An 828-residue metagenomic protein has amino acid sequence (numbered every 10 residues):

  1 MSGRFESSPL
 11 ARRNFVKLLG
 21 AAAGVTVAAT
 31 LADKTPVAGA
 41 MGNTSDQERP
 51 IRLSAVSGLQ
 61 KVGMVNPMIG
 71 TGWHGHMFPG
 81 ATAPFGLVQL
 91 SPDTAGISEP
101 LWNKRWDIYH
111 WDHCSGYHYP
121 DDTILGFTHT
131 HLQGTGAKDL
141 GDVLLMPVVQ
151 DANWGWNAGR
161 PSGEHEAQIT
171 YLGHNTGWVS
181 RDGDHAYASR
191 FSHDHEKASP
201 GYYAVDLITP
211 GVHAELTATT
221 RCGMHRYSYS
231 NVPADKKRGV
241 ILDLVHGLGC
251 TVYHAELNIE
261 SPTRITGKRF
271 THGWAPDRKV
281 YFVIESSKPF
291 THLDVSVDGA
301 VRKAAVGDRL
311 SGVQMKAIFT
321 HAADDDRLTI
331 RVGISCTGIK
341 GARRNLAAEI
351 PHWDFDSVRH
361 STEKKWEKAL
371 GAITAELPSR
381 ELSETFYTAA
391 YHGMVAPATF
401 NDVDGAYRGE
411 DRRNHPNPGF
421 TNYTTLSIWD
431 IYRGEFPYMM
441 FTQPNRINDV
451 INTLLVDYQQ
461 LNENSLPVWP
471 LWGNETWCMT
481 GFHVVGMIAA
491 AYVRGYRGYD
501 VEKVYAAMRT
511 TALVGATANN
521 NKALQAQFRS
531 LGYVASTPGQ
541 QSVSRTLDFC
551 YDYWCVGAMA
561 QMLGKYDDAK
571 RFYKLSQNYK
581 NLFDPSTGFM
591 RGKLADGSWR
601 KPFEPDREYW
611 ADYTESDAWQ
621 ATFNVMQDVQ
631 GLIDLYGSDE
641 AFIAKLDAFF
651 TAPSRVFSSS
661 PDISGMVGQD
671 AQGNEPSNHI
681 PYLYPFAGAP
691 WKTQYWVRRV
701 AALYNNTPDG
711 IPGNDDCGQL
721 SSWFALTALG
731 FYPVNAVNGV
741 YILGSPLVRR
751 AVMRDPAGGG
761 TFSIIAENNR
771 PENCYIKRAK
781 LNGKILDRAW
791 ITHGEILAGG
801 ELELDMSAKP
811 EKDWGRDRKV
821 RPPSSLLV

Functional and structural regions predicted by a protein language model:
M1-N14, A21-V27, V37: N-terminal secretory signal peptides
S8-P9, A29-L59: C-terminal segment of N-terminal export signals and the immediately downstream linker at the start of the mature
E48-F436, M440-G486, Y492-L547, C555 (+10 more regions): Accessory carbohydrate-recognition regions in carbohydrate-active enzymes
D552: ATP-dependent phospho-/nucleotidyl transfer catalytic cores
G592-K593: Extended amphipathic alpha-helical segments with heptad-repeat/coiled-coil character used for oligomerization, fusion
Y775: Extracellular attachment/recognition segments
